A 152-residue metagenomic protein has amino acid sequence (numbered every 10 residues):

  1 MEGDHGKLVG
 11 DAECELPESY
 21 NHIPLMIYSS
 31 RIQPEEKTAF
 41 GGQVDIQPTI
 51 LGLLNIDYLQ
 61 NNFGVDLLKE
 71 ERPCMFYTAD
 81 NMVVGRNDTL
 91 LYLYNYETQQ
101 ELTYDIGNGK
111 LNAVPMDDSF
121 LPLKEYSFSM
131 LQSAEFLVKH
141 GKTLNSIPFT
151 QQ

Functional and structural regions predicted by a protein language model:
M1-Q152: Solvent-exposed soluble domains appended to multi-pass membrane proteins
